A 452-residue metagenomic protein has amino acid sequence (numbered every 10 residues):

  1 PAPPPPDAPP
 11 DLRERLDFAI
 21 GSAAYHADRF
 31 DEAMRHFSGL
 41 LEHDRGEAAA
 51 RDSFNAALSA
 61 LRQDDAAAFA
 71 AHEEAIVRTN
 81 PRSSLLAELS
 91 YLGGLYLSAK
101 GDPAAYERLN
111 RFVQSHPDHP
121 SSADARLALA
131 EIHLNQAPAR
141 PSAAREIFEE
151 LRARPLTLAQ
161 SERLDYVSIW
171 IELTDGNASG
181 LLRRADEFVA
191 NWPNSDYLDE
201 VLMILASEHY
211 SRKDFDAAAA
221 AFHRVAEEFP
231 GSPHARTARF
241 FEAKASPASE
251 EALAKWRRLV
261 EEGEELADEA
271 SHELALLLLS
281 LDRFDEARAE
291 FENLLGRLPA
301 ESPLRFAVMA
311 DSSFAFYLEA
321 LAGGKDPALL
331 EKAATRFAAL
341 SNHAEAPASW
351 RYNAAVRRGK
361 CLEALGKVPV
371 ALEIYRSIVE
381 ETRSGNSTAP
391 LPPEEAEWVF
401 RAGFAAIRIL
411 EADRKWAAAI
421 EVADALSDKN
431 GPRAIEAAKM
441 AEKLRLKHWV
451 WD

Functional and structural regions predicted by a protein language model:
P1-D452: Acidic, polar-rich low-complexity tracts and alpha-helical solenoid repeat scaffolds
